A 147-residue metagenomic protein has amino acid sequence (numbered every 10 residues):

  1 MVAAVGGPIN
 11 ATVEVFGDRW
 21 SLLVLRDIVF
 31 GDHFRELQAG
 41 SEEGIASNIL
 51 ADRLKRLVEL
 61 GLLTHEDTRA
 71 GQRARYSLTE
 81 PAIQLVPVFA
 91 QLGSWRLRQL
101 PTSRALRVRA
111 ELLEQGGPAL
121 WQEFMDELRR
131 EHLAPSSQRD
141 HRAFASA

Functional and structural regions predicted by a protein language model:
M1-A4: Long, low-complexity, charged/polar intrinsically disordered regions in eukaryotic proteins
G6-A46: N-terminal helix-turn-helix DNA-binding core of bacterial DNA-binding proteins
G17, R69-L92: Basic, amphipathic "hinge/linker" alpha-helix immediately C-terminal to the N-terminal HTH DNA-binding motif
L23, D27, L62-T64, P81 (+1 more regions): Solvent-exposed, amphipathic alpha-helical segments
F30, E59, S94-L97: Residues at helix-coil transition
R35, A39-D67, G71: Canonical helix-turn-helix DNA-binding module
P87-A147: C-terminal regulatory/oligomerization modules of transcriptional regulators
